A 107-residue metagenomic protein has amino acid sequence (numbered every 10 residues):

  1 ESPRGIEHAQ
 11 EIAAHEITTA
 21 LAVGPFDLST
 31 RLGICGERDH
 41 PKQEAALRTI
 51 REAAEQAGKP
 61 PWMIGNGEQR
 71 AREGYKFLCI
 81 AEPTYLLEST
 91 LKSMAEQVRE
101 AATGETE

Functional and structural regions predicted by a protein language model:
E1-E107: Expand to "…catalyze enediolate/carbanion chemistry for C-C bond making/breaking, isomerization, decarboxylation
